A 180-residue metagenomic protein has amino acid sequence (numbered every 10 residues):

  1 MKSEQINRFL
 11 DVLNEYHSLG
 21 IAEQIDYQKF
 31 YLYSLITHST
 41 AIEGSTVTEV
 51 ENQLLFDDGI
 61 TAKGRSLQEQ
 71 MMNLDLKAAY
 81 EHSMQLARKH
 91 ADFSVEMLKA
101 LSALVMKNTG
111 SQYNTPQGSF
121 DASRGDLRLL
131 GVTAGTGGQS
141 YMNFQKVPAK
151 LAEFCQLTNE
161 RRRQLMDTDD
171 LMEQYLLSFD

Functional and structural regions predicted by a protein language model:
M1-D180: FIC/Doc superfamily catalytic core
